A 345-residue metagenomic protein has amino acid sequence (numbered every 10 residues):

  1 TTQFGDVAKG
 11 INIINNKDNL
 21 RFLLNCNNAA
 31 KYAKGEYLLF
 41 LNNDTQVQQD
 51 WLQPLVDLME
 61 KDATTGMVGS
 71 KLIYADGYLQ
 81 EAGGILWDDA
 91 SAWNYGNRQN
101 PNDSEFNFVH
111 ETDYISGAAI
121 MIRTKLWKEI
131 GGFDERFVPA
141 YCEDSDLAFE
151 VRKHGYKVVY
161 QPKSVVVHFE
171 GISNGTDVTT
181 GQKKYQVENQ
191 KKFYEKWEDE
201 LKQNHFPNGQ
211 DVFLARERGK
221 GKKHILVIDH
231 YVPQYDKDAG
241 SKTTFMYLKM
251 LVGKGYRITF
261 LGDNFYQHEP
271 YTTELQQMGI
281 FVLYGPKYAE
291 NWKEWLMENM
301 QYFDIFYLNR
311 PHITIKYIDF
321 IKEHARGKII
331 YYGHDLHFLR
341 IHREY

Functional and structural regions predicted by a protein language model:
T1-D18: Acidic donor-binding segment of Leloir-type glycosyltransferases
N16-A33: Glycine-rich, basic loop-to-helix element that forms the pyrophosphate-binding segment of sugar-nucleotide handling
L38: Short aromatic/hydrophobic "clamp" motif used to bind/position activated sugar donors
T45-W87: Conserved donor NDP-sugar-binding/catalytic core segment of glycosyltransferases
D50-V56, N107, E111-G131, R136-V167: A short, conserved alpha-helix in the catalytic core of glycosyltransferases
S70, W87-D113, K128: Short, flexible, basic/aromatic active-site loop/helix in glycosyltransferases
I73-D76, S145, F149-K223, M278: Active-site-adjacent helix/loop segment of glycosyltransferases that harbors family-specific signature motifs
Y231-K237, S241-G253, T259-Y345: Extended catalytic core of nucleotide-activated donor transferases of GT-like folds
